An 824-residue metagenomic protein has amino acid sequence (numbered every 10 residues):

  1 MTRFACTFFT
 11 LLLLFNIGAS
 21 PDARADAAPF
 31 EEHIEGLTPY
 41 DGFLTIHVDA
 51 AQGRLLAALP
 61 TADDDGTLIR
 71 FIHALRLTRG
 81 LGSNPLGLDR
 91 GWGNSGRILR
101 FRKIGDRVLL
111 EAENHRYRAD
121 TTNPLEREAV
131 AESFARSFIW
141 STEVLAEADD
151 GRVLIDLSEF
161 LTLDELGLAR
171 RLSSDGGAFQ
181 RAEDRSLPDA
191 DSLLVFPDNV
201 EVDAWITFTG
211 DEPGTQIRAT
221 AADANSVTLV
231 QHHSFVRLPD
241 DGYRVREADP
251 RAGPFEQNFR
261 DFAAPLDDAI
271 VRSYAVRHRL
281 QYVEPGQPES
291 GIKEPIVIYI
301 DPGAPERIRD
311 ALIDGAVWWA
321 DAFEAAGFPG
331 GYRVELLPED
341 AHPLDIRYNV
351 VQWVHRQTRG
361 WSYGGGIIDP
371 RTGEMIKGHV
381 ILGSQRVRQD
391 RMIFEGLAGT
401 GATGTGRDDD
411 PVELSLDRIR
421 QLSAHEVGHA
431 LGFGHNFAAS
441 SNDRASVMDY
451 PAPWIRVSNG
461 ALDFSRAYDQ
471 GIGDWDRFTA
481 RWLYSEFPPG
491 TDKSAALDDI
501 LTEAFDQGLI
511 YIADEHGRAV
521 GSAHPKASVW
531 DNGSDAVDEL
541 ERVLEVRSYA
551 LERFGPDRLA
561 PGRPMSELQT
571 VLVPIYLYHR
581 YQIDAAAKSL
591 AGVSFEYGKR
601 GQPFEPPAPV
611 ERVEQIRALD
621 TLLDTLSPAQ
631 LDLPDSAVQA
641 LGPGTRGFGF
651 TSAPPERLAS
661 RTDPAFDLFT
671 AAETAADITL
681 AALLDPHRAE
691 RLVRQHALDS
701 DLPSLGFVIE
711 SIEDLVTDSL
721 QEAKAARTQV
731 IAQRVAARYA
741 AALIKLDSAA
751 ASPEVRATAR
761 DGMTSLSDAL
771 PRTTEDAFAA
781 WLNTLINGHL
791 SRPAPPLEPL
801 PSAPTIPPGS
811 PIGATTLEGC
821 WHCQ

Functional and structural regions predicted by a protein language model:
C6-N16: Bacterial N-terminal signal peptides
F15-A28: Bacterial Sec-dependent signal peptides at the C-terminal "C-region" and cleavage site
D26-A304, A322, L336-D390, F394-P411 (+2 more regions): Auxiliary tRNA-acceptor-end handling modules of aminoacyl-tRNA synthetases
A62-D65, P305-G331: Zn2+-dependent metallopeptidase catalytic core
G66, W92, P302, E306-D314 (+5 more regions): Soluble non-cytosolic domains of exported or imported proteins
V317-F328, G428-H429, F433, P453 (+2 more regions): Sec-exported extracytoplasmic/periplasmic mature domains
L336-H355, D417-I472: The catalytic-center signature of Zn2+-dependent metalloproteases
N442-Q824: Conserved catalytic/binding loops enriched for acidic/polar residues
